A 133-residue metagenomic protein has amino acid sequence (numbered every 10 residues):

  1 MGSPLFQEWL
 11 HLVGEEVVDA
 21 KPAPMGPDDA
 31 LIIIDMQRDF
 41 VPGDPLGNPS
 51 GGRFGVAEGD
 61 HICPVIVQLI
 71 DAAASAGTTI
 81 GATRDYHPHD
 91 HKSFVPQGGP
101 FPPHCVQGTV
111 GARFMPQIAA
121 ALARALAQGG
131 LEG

Functional and structural regions predicted by a protein language model:
M1-G133: Active-site acidic carboxylates
